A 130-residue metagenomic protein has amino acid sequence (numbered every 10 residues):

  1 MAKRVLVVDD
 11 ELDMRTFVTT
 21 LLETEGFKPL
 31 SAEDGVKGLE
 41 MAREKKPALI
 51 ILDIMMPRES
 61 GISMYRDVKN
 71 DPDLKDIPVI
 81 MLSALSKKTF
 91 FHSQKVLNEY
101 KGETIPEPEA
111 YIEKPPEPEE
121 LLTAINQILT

Functional and structural regions predicted by a protein language model:
V8-D9, A32, I50: Conserved sequence signature across two-component system core domains
D9, D53, S83: Active-site residues of response regulator receiver
T16-T24: Charged docking surfaces used in two-component/phosphorelay signaling
S31-E40, G61: Helix N-cap/capping motif at the beta->alpha junctions
K45-I51: Active-site beta3 strand of CheY-like receiver
M56, V68: Receiver (REC) domain active-site loop signature in two-component systems and cognate sites in sensor histidine kinases
P57, K114: A Lys-centered signature of the CheY-like receiver
S63, S86-I112, E119, T123: Alpha4 helix (beta4-alpha4-beta5 surface) of REC/receiver domains from two-component response regulators
